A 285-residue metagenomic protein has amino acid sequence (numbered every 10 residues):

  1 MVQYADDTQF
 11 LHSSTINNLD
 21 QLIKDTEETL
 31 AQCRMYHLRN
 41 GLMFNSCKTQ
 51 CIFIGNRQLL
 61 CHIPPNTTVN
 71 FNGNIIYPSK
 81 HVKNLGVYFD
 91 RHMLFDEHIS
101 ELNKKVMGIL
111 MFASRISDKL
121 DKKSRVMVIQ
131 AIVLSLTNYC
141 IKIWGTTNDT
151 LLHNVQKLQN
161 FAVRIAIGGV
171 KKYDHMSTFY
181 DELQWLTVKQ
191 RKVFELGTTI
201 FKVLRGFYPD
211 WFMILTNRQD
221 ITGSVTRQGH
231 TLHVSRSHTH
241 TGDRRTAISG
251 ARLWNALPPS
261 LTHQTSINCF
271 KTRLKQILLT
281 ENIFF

Functional and structural regions predicted by a protein language model:
M1-L11: Active-site palm subdomain of RNA-directed nucleic acid polymerases
A5, T26-C33, H37, N103-V106 (+3 more regions): Juxtamembrane membrane-interface segments of multi-pass membrane proteins
Q9-R34: Catalytic palm subdomain of template-directed nucleic-acid polymerases, centered on the conserved carboxylate motif
N17-K24, M43, M93-L102, I116-M127 (+4 more regions): Conserved, non-catalytic sequence blocks in retroelement Pol enzymes and Pol-derived host proteins
L38, L42, M111, R115-D118 (+4 more regions): Charged/polar positions within long, soluble alpha-helices
L42-K80: Short, conserved micro-motifs composed of acidic
G73-K142: Basic, alpha-helical interaction scaffolds
T150-F285: Short linear motifs embedded in intrinsically disordered, charge-biased segments
